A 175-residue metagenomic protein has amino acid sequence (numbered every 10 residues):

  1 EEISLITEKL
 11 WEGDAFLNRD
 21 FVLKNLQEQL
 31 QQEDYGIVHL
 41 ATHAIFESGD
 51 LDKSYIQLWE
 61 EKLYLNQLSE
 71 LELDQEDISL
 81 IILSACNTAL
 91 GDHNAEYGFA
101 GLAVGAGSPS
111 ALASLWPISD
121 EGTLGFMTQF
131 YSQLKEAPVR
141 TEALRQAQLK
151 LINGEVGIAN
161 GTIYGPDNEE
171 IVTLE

Functional and structural regions predicted by a protein language model:
E1-I45, L83: A domain-level signal for caspase-like cysteine endopeptidase catalytic cores and their zymogen-processing architecture
K9, Q29, W59, A106 (+3 more regions): Structured segments of extracytoplasmic/periplasmic soluble domains in secreted or envelope-associated proteins
F16, S114-G122, T141-R145: Extended C-terminal subregions enriched in glycine
G36, L40-Q129, Q133: Catalytic cores of nucleophile-dependent amide-cleaving enzymes
T123-E175: An often Trp-containing, charged/polar helix-loop segment at the C-terminal end of enzyme catalytic cores
